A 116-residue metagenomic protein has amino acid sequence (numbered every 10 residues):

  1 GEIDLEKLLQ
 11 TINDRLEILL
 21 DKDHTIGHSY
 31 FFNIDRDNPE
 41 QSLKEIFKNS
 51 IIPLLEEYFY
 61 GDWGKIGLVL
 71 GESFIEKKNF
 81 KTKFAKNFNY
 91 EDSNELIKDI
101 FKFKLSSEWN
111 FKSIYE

Functional and structural regions predicted by a protein language model:
G1-E116: C-terminal regulatory/interaction module of P-loop NTP-utilizing enzymes
